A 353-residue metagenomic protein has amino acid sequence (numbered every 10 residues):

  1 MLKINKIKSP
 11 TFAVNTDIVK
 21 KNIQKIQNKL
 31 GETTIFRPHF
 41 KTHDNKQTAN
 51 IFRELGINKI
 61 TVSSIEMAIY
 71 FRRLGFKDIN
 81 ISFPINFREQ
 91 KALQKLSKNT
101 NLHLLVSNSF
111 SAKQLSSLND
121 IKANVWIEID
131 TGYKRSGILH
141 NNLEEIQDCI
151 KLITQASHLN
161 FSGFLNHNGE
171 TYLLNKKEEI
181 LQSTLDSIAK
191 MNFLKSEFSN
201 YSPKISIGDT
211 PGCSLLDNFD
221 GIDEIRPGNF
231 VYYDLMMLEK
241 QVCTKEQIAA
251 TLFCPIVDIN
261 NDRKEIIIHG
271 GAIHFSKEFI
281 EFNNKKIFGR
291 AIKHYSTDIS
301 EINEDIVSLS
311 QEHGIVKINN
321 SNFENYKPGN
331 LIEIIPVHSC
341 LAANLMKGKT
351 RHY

Functional and structural regions predicted by a protein language model:
M1-V14: Generic N-terminal amphipathic, Lys/Arg-enriched alpha-helix
I7, I18, G31: Active-site anion-handling motifs in enzyme catalytic cores
V19, K41, F71, I127 (+5 more regions): Conserved, mostly hydrophobic/aromatic
N22-L30, T48-I51, F193-E197: A short, N-terminal amphipathic alpha-helix
F36-L173: Active-site-proximal beta-alpha core segment in soluble small-molecule metabolic enzymes
T131-T244: Active-site loop/helix belt of alpha/beta enzymes
C213-I292: Active-site loop ensemble at the mouth of alpha/beta enzyme cores that anchors a bound cofactor
N261-Y353: C-terminal accessory subdomain/extension
